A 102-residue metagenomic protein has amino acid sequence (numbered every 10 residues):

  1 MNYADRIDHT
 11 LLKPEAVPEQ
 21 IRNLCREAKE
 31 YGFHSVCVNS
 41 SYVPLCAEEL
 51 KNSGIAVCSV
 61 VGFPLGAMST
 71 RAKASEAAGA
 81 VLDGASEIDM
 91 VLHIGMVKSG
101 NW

Functional and structural regions predicted by a protein language model:
M1-K29: Generic N-terminal amphipathic, Lys/Arg-enriched alpha-helix
Y3-L11, V36-V38, A56-G62, I88-M90: Hydrophobic faces of well-ordered beta-strands that scaffold small-molecule active sites in alpha/beta enzyme cores
D8, C46, A80: Conserved, mostly hydrophobic/aromatic
P18-E19, C37-A56, A67-A72, G95-W102: Active-site-adjacent beta->alpha loops and helix N-cap segments on the catalytic face of soluble alpha/beta enzymes
I21, C25, V43-P44, A77-A78: Generic structural signal for well-ordered alpha-helices, preferentially at hydrophobic/aromatic core positions
K29-V36: Short active-site oxyanion
V57-S99: Glycine/small-residue-rich loop that forms an oxyanion/phosphate-binding "nest" at active or ligand-binding sites
